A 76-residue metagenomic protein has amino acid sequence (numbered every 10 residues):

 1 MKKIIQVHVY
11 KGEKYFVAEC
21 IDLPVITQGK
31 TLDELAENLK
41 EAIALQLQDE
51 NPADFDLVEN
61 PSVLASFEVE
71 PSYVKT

Functional and structural regions predicted by a protein language model:
M1-H8, E37-T76: Short, charged, surface-exposed hinge/linker loops at domain edges that act as mobile lids or interdomain connectors
Y10-G12: Short beta-strand micro-motifs enriched in acidic
K14-D49: Amphipathic, hydrophobic secondary-structure cores in small proteins
